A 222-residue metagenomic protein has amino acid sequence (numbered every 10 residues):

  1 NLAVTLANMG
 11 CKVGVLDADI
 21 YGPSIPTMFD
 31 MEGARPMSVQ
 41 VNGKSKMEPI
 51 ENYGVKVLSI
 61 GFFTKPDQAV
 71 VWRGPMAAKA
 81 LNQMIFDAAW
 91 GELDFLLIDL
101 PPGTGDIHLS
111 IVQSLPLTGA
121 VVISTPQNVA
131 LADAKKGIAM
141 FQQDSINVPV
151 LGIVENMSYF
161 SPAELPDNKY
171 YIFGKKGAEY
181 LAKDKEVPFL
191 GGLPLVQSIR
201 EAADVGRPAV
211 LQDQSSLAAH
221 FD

Functional and structural regions predicted by a protein language model:
A3, A7, V112: Gly/Ala-rich phosphate-binding loop of Rossmann-like dinucleotide-binding domains, activating on the conserved
L6, C11-D67: Phosphate-binding loop that captures ATP/GTP phosphates
D17, I25, L58, L81 (+6 more regions): Residue-level signature of catalytic and energy-coupling elements of molecular machines, predominantly ATP/GTP-dependent
G22, G74-N82, N128-K135, I172-K175 (+1 more regions): Amphipathic alpha-helical transducer elements in NTP-driven molecular machines
Y53-K56, G91-L96, G119: Loop/turn-to-beta-strand initiation segments
G61-I111: Phosphate-binding/switch loop-helix module in NTP-utilizing enzymes
D94-F95, P101-E201: Conserved catalytic-core segment of NTP-binding enzymes
A203-S215: C-terminal boundary of histidine-terminating zinc-finger modules
